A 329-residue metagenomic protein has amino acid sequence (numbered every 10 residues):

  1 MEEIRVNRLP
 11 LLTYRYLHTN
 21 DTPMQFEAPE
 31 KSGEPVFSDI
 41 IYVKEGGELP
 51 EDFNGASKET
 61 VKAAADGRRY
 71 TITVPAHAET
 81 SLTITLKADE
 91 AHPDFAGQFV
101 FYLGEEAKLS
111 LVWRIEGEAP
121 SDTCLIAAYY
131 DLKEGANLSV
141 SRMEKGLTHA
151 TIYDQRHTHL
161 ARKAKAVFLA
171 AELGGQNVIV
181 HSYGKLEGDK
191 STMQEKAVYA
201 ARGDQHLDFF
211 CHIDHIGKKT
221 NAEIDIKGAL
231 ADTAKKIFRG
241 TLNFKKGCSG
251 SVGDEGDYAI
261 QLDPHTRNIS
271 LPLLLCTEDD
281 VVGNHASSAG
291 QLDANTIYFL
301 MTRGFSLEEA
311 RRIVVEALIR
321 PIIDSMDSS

Functional and structural regions predicted by a protein language model:
M1-R69: Long, low-complexity, mixed-charge
N54-Y298, T302-F305, I319-P321, D327-S329: Conserved beta-strand/loop scaffold segments within soluble protein domains that form the structured core and edges
